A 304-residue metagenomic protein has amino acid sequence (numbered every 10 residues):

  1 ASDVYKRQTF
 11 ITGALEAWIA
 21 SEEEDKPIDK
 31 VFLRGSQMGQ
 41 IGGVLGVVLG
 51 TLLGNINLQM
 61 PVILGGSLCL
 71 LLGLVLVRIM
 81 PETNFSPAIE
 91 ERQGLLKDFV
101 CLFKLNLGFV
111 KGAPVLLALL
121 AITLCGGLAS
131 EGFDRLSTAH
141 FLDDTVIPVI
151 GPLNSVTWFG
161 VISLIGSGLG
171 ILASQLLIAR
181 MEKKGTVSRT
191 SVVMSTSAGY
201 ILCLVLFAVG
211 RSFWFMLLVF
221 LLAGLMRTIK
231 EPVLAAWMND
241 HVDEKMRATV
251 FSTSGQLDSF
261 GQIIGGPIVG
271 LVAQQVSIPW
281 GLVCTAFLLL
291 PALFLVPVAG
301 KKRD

Functional and structural regions predicted by a protein language model:
A1-Y5: Short, small-residue-biased leader/transition segments that mark boundaries at the very start of proteins
K6-Q40: Cytoplasmic helix-loop-helix junction between adjacent transmembrane helices in 12-TM secondary transporters
L33-V48, L257-G265: Glycine-rich segments within core transmembrane alpha-helices of 12-TM secondary carriers
M60-R78, L282-P297: Symmetry-related core transmembrane helices of the 12-TM Major Facilitator Superfamily/SLC fold
G65, G73-R92, P297-D304: Helix-loop junctions on the cytosolic side of multi-pass membrane transporters, especially the intracellular loop
P81-L119: Juxtamembrane intracellular "pre-TM" segments in multi-pass secondary transporters
G108-I171: A single, central transmembrane helix in multi-pass transporters
D143-D304: C-terminal transmembrane bundle of multi-pass solute transporters/carriers
